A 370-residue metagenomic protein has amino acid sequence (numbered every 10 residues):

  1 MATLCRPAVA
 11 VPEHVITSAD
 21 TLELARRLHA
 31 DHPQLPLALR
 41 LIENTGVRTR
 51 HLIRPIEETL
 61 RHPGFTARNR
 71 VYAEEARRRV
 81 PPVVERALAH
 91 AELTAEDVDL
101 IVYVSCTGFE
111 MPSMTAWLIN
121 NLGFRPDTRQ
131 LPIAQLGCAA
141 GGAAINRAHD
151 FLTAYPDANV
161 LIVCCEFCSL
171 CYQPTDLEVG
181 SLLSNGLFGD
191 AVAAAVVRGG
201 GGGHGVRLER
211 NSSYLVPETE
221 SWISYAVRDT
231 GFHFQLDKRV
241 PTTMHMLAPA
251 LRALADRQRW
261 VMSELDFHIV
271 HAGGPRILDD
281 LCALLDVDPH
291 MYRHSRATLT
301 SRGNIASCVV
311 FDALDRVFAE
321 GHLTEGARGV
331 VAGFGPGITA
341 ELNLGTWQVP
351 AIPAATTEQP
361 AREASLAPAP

Functional and structural regions predicted by a protein language model:
M1-A2, A95-D99, P126-R129, A154-V160 (+6 more regions): Short coil/turn connectors at secondary-structure junctions
M1-E74, P174-T242, P249, A253 (+2 more regions): Condensing-enzyme catalytic core mediating Claisen C-C bond formation in acyl metabolism
C5-A8, V104, A134, N159-E166 (+2 more regions): Short beta-strand segments
V47-F124, Q130-Q135, M262-L278: Conserved beta-ketoacyl condensing-enzyme motif
I53, E75-A91, R147, V192 (+2 more regions): Short, well-ordered amphipathic alpha-helical segments that serve as non-catalytic structural scaffolds within diverse
P81, C106-T107, W117-N120, R125-D127 (+3 more regions): Claisen-condensing/thiolase-fold acyl-transfer catalytic domains that form or cleave C-C bonds in fatty acid
E110-A116, I162-L183, R210-D229, P275-A283 (+2 more regions): Active-site-adjacent elements of ketosynthase-type condensing enzymes
